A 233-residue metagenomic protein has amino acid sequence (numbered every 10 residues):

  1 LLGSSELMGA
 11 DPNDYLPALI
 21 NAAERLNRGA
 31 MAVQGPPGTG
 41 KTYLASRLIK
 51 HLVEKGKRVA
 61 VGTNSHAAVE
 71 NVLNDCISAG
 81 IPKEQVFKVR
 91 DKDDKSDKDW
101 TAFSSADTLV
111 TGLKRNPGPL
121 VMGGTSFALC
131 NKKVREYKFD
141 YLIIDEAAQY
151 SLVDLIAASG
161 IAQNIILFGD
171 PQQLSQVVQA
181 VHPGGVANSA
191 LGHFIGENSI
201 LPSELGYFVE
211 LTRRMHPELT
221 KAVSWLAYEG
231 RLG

Functional and structural regions predicted by a protein language model:
L1-T125, R231-G233: ASCE P-loop NTPase motor cores of helicases and related translocases
E54-G56, T63-A67, D75, A79 (+2 more regions): Conserved helicase motor core of SF1/SF2 NTP-dependent helicases
